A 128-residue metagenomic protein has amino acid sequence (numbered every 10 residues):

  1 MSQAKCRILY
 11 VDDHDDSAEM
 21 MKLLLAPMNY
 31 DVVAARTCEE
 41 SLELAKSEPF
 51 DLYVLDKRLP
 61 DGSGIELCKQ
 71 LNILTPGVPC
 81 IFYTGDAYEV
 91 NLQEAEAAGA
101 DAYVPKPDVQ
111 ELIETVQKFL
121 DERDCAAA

Functional and structural regions predicted by a protein language model:
M1-R7, E111-A128: Non-catalytic signal-transmission and effector/linker regions of two-component phosphorelay proteins
D12: Conserved acidic carboxylate
D15-V33: Two-component/phosphorelay signaling modules centered on CheY-like receiver
T37, S63-E66: Acidic catalytic/metal-coordinating carboxylates
E48-V54, L59: Active-site beta3 strand of CheY-like receiver
I65-P76: Short amphipathic alpha-helix used as the core "switch/output" element in two-component signaling
E66, A87-P105, Q110-E114: Alpha4 helix (beta4-alpha4-beta5 surface) of REC/receiver domains from two-component response regulators
